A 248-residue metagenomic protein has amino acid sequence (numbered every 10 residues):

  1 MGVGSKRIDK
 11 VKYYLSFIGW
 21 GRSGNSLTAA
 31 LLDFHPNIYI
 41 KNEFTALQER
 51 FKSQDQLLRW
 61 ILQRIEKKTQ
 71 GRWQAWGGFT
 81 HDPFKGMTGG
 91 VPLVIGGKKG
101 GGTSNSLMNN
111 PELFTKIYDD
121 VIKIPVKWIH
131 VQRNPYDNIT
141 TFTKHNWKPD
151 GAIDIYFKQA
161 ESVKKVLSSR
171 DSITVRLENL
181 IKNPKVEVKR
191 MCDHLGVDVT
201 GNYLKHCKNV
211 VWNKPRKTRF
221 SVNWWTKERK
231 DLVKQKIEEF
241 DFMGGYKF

Functional and structural regions predicted by a protein language model:
M1-G89, H206-S221: PAPS-dependent sulfotransferase catalytic core
M1-S16, T143, K164, D193-F248: PAPS-dependent sulfotransferases, especially Golgi type II membrane carbohydrate sulfotransferases
G24-N25, N134, M191, V233: Generic structural signal for small/hydrophobic residues in well-ordered secondary structure, especially within
I40, F44, R50, M108 (+3 more regions): Short linear functional motifs in flexible/disordered or boundary regions
W60, G71-G78, G100-K123, G151-A152 (+3 more regions): Anion-recognition interface
G89-N202, W224: PAPS-dependent sulfotransferase catalytic domain
